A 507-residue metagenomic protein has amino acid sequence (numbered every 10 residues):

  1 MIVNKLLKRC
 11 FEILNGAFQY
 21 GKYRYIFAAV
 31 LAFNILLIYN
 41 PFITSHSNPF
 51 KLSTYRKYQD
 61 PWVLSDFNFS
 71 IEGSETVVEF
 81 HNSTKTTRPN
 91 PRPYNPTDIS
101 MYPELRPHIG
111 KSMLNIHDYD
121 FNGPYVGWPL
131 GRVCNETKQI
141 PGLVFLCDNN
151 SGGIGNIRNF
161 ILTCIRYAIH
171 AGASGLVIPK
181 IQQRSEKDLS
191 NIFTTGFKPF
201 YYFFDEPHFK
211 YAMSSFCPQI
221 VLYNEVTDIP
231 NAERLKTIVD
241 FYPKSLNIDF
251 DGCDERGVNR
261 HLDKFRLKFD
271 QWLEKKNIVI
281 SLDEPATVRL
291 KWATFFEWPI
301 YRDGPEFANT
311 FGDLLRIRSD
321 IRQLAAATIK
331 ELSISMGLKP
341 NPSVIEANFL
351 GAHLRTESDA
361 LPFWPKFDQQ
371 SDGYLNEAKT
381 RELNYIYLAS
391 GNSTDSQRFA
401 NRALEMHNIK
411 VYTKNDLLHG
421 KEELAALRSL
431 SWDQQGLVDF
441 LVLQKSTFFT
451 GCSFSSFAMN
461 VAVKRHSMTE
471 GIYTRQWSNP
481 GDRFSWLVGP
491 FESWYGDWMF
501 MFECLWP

Functional and structural regions predicted by a protein language model:
I2-P61: N-terminal signal-anchor transmembrane helix specifying type II single-pass membrane topology of secretory-pathway
I26-N34, Y55-F367, E377-T380: Secretory-pathway glycan-assembly enzymes, especially type II membrane glycosyltransferases that use nucleotide-sugar
L162, Q434-R483: A donor-sugar binding/catalytic signature common to diverse glycosyltransferases and related nucleotide-sugar
I181-E186, R355-D359, N392-D395, L417-H419 (+1 more regions): Short, solvent-exposed loop/turn segments at secondary-structure junctions
L189-F200, D395-N408, N460: Short, aromatic/basic amphipathic alpha-helical patches
D372-D416: Long, K/E/R/D-enriched contiguous segments that form extended
I409-S446: Donor nucleotide-activated moiety binding/catalytic core segment of transferases that use nucleotide-activated donors
Q476-P507: Leloir-type glycosyltransferase catalytic cores
